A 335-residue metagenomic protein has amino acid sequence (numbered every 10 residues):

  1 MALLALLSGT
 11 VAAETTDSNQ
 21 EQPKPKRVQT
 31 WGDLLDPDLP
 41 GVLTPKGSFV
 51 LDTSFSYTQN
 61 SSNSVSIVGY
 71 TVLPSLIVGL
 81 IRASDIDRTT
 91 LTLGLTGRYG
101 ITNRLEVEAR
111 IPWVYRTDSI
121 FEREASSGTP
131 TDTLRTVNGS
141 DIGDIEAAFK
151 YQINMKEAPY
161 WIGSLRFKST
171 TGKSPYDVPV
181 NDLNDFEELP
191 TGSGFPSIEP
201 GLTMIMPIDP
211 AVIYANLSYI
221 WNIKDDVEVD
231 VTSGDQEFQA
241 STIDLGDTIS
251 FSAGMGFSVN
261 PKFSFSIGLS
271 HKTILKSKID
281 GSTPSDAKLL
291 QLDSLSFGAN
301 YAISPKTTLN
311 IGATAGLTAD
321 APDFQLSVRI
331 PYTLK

Functional and structural regions predicted by a protein language model:
A13-L73, I77, K173-P175, K335: Outer-membrane beta-barrel biogenesis signature
P37-D38, G79-A83, P130-V137, D185-P190 (+3 more regions): Extracellular loop and loop/strand-boundary signature of outer-membrane beta-barrel proteins
L39, L51, F55, L95-I101 (+10 more regions): Residues on the lipid-exposed face of transmembrane beta-strands in outer-membrane beta-barrel proteins
F55-S61, I111-T117, I153, F167-K173 (+5 more regions): Transmembrane beta-strands of outer-membrane beta-barrel pores
S64, Y70-P74, D226-K335: Outer membrane beta-barrel transmembrane domains
T89-L93, T131, R135-I145, P159 (+4 more regions): Residues that define the transmembrane beta-barrel architecture of outer-membrane proteins
L105-V107, E157-W161, P210-I213, K262-F265 (+1 more regions): Repeated loop/turn-to-beta-strand initiation elements of outer-membrane beta-barrel proteins
S140-P196: Hydrophobic alpha-helical segments and helix pairs
